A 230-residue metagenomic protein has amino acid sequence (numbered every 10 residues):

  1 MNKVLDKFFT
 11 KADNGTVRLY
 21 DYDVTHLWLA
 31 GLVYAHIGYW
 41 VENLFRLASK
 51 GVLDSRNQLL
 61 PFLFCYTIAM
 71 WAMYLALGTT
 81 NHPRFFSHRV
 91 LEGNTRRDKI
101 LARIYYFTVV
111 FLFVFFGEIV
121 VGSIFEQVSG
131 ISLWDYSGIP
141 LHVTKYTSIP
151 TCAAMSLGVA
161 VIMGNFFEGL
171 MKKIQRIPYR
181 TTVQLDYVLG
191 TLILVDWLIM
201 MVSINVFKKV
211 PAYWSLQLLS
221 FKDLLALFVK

Functional and structural regions predicted by a protein language model:
M1-K230: Aromatic-rich, lipid-facing transmembrane alpha helices and their immediate juxtamembrane interface loops in integral
